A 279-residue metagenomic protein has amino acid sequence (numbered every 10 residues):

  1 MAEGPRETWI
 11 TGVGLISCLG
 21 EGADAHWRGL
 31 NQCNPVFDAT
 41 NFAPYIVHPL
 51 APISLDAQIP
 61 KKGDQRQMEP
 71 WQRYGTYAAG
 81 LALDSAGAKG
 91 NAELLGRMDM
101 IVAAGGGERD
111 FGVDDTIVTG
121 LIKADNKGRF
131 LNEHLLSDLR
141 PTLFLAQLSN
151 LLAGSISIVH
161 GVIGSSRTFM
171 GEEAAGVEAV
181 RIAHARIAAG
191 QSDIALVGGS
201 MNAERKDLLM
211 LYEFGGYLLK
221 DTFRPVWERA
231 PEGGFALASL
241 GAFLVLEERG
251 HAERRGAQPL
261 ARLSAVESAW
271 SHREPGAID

Functional and structural regions predicted by a protein language model:
A2-E3, N91-L94, L136-S137, L145 (+6 more regions): Solvent-exposed alpha-helices and their adjacent loops that cap or buttress functional pockets in soluble metabolic
E7-T11, I16, N34-A39, D221-D279: Condensing-enzyme catalytic core mediating Claisen C-C bond formation in acyl metabolism
W9-I10, H26, N31-H160, G164-S165 (+1 more regions): Conserved beta-ketoacyl condensing-enzyme motif
E21, F111-D115, R205-L211, A257 (+1 more regions): Short acidic, glycine/serine/threonine-rich loops at helix termini
K62-G80, G106, P141-L145, S166-R181 (+2 more regions): Active-site pocket-shaping loop/turn-to-helix segments
G75-G87, S149-H160, S166-S200, A236-A257: Active-site-proximal alpha-helical scaffold in enzymes
E108-F111, A175-E178, A203-D207, E253 (+1 more regions): Short, well-ordered, mixed-charge alpha-helical segments that flank or form enzyme active sites
I122-L139, R181, M201-E253: Glycine-/small-residue-rich "gating" segment that lines the acyl/pantetheine channel and substrate pocket
